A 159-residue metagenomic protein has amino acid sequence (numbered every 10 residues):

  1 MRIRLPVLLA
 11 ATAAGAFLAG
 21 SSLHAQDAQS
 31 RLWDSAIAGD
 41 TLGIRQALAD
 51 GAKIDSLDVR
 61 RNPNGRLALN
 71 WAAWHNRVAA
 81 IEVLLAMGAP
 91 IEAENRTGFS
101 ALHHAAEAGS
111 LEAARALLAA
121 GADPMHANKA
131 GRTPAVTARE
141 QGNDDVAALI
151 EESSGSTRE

Functional and structural regions predicted by a protein language model:
R2-L8, G20-D34, R139-E159: Ankyrin-repeat-protein effector appendages
L9-F17: Bacterial N-terminal signal peptides
Q26-D34, L57-A68, E94-S100, N128-T133: Ankyrin-repeat boundary/"N-cap" motif
D34-D40, W71-R77, H104-S110, T137-N143: Ankyrin repeat A-helix N-terminal signature
D40-L48, R77-L85, S110-L118, N143-E151: Ankyrin repeat structural motif
A49-A80: N-terminal, post-signal-peptide region of Sec/Tat-exported proteins
I54-L57, I91, P124: Ankyrin-repeat inter-repeat connecting loop/turn
